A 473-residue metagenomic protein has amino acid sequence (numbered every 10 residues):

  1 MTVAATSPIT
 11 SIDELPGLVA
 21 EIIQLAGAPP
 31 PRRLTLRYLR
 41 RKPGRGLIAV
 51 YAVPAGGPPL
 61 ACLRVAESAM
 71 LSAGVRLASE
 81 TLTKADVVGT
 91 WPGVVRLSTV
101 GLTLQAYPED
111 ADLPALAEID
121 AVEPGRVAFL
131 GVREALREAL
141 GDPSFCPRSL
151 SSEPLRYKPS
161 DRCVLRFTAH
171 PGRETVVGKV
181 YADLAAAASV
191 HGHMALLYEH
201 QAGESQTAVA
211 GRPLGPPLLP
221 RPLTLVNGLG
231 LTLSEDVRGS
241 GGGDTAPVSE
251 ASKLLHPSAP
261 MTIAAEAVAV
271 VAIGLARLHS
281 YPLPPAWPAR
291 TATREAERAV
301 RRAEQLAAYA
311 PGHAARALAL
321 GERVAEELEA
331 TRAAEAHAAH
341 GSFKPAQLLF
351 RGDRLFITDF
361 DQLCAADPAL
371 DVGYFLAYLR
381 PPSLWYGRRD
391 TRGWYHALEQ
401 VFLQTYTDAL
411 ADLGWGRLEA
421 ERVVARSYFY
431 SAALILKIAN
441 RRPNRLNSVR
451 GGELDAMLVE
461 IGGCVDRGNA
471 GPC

Functional and structural regions predicted by a protein language model:
M1-L223, G230, S234-E235, A251 (+7 more regions): Phosphate/pyrophosphate-binding loops and the adjoining catalytic core of nucleotide-dependent enzymes
V19, V127-P154, Q201, S205 (+3 more regions): An alpha-helical support segment within catalytic cores of ATP-dependent transferases
I48-V50, E153-Y157, D161-V177, T232 (+1 more regions): Active-site acidic catalytic loop and adjacent metal/ATP-binding pocket of ATP-dependent phosphoryl transfer enzymes
R148-S151, L197-R212, G242-A289, E327-L328: Conserved kinase catalytic-core helix
D183, G239-G242, L355, L363-A365: Activation segment
L275-H279, Q305-Y309, R316, L320-T331 (+2 more regions): Structural signature of nuclease core domains in nucleic-acid processing machines
V372-D412, S431-V449: Active-site activation/catalytic loop segments of kinase-like enzymes and analogous catalytic loops in related
G414-S431: All-alpha amphipathic helical-bundle segments outside canonical DNA-binding/catalytic cores that form hydrophobic
